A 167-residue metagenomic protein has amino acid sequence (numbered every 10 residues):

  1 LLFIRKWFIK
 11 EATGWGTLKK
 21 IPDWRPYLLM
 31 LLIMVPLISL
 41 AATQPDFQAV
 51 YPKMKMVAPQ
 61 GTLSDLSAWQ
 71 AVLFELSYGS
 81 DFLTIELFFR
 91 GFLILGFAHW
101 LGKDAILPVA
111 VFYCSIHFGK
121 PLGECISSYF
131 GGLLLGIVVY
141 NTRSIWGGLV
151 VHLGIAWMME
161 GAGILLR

Functional and structural regions predicted by a protein language model:
L2-K6, L37-A41, Y113, H117 (+2 more regions): Structural signal for membrane-spanning alpha-helices in multi-pass inner-membrane proteins, emphasizing helix cores
F3-D81: Juxtamembrane helix-loop-helix connectors linking adjacent transmembrane helices in multi-pass membrane enzymes
R5, S80, T84-I85, F89 (+3 more regions): Residue-level micro-sites within transmembrane alpha helices that shape and flank functional polar/acidic positions
W15-Y27, T84-P108, I137-S144: Membrane-interface helix/loop boundary segments of multi-pass membrane proteins
P26-M30, Q70-F74, A98, G102-V109 (+2 more regions): Residue-level signature of transmembrane alpha-helical entry/exit and packing/kink sites in multi-pass membrane
Q48-T62, D81-A98, G132-V138, I164-R167: Alpha-helical membrane-embedding segments and immediately adjacent membrane-interface amphipathic helices
L76, S80, L93-L101, I116-G123: Short, amphipathic, aromatic/basic-enriched membrane-interface segments that mark the entry/exit of transmembrane
L107-A110, I116, L122-R167: Functionally important transmembrane alpha-helices
